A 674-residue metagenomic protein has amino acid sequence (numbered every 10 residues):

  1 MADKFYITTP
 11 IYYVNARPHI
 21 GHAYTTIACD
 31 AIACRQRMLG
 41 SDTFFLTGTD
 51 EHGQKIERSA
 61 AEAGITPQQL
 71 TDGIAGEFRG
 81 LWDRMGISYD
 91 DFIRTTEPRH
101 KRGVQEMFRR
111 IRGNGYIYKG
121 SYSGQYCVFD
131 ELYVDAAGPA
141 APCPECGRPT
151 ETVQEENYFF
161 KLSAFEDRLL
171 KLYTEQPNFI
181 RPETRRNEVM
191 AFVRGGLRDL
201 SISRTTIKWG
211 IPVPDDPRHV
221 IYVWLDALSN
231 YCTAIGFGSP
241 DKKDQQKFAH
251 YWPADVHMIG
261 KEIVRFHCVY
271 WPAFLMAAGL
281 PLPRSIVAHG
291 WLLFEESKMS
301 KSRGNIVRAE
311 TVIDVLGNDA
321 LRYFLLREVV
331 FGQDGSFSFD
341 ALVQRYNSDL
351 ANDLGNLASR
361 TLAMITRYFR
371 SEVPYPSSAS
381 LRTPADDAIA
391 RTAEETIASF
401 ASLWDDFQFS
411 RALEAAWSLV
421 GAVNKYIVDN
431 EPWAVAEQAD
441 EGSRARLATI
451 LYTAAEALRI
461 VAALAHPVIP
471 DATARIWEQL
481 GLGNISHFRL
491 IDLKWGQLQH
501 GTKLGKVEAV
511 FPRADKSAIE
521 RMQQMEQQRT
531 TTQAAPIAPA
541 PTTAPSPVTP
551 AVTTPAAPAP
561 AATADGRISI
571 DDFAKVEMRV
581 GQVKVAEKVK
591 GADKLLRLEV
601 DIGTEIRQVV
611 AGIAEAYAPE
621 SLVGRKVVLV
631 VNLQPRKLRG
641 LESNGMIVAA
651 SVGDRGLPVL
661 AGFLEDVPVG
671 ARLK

Functional and structural regions predicted by a protein language model:
A2-I74, I93-R109, G113, D130 (+5 more regions): N-terminal catalytic cores of NTP/NDP-binding nucleotidyl/phosphoryl-transfer enzymes
A2-T47, R99-G103, C146, T152-R367 (+1 more regions): Structured secondary-structure scaffolds
I74-D90: A glycine-rich helix N-cap at a beta->alpha junction
D91-R102, G120-Y133, R186-N187, A288: Short, glycine/charge-rich beta-strand/loop segments that flank catalytic centers and engage negatively charged groups
N114-E166, L170: Cys/His-rich short segments
K119, A341-S378, I389-K503, V510 (+1 more regions): Helix-rich, typically C-terminal accessory recognition domains appended to large enzymatic cores
I476-D572: Intrinsic disorder at enzyme termini
P541-K674: Phosphate-backbone binding interfaces of nucleic-acid-interacting proteins
